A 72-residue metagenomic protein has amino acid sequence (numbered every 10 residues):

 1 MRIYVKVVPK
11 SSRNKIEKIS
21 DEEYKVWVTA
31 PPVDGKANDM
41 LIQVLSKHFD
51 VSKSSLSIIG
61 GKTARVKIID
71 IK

Functional and structural regions predicted by a protein language model:
M1-W27: N-terminal first-folded block
R2, P9, P32, I58-G61: General helical secondary-structure elements
S11, V28, P32-M40: Residues at secondary-structure transition points
V26-V28, D70-I71: A short, structure-level motif marking secondary-structure boundaries and short turns
D34, M40-K72: C-terminal structural segments of small proteins and small subunits
